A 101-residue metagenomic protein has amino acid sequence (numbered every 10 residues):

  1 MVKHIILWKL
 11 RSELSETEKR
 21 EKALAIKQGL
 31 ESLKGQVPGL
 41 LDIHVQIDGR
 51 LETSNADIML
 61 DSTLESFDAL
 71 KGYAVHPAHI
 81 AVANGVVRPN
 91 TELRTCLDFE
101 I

Functional and structural regions predicted by a protein language model:
M1-A56, E65-G72, F99-I101: Short S/T/G/P-rich N-terminal loop/turn motif that feeds into the first structured element of a domain
F67-T95: C-terminal structural segments of small proteins and small subunits
